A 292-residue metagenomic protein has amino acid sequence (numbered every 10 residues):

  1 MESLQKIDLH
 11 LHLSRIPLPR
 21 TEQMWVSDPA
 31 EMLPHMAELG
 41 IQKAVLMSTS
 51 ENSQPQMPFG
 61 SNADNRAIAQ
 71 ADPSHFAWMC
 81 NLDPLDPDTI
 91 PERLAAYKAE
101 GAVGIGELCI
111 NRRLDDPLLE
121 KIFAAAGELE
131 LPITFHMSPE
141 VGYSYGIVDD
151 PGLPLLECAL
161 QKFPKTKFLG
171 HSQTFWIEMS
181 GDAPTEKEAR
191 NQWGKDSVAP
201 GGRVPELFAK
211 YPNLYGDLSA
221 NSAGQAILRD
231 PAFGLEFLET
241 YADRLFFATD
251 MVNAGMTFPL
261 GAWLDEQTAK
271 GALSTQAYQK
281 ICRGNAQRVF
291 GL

Functional and structural regions predicted by a protein language model:
M1-K43, A95, A242-F246, V252-L292: Mid-to-C-terminal alpha-helical segments outside catalytic/metal-binding sites
M1-Q23, S61-N81, V204-P205, Y211-Y215: Mobile, glycine- and charge-enriched loop segments and immediately flanking short secondary-structure elements within
K6-L9, V45-S48, M79-N81, G106 (+3 more regions): Active-site neighborhood of phospho(di)ester-bond hydrolases with catalytic His/Asp-centered motifs
P17-S27, E51-G60, D83-T89, I110-P117 (+4 more regions): Acidic-and-aromatic substrate-binding clefts and catalytic sites of carbohydrate-active enzymes
Q23-W25, A30-Q54, H75-D83, V103-E107: Divalent metal-dependent hydrolysis catalytic cores, especially in the metallo-beta-lactamase
E31-H35, S61-A69, R93-Y97, L118 (+5 more regions): A general structural detector for well-ordered alpha-helical segments in enzyme core domains, enriched
Q56-P151: Active-site gating/metal-coordination segments in enzymes
V103-G104, L119-F247, G255: Catalytic pocket-lining loop regions of alpha/beta-barrel enzymes, especially the amidohydrolase/enolase/GH5 lineages
